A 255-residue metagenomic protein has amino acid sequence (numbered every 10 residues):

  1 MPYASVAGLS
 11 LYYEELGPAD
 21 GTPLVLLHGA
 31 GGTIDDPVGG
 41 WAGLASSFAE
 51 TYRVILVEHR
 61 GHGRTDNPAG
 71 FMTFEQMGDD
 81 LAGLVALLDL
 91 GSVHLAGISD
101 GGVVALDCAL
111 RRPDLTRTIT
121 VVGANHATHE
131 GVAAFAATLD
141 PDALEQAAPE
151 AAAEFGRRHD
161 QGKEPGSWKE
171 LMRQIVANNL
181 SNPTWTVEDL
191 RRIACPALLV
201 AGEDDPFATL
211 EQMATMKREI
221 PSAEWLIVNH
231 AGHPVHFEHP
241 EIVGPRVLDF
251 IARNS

Functional and structural regions predicted by a protein language model:
A7-D66: Conserved HGGG/HGGXW glycine-rich cap/lid loop of the alpha/beta-hydrolase fold
E75-V93: Conserved acidic catalytic loop of the alpha/beta-hydrolase fold
V103-R111, L115-A151: Flexible "cap/lid" loop of the alpha/beta hydrolase fold
Q174-D189: Active-site nucleophile elbow and catalytic-triad environment of alpha/beta-hydrolase enzymes
I193, L199-A201: Short beta-strand/loop motif that positions the catalytic acidic residue of the alpha/beta-hydrolase fold
C195, T209-R218: Short alpha-helix in the alpha/beta-hydrolase fold that links the catalytic acid
D204-A208: Acidic catalytic loop of the alpha/beta-hydrolase fold
A223-E224, N229-S255: Catalytic active-site module of serine/aspartate enzymes centered on a nucleophile-bearing elbow/loop
